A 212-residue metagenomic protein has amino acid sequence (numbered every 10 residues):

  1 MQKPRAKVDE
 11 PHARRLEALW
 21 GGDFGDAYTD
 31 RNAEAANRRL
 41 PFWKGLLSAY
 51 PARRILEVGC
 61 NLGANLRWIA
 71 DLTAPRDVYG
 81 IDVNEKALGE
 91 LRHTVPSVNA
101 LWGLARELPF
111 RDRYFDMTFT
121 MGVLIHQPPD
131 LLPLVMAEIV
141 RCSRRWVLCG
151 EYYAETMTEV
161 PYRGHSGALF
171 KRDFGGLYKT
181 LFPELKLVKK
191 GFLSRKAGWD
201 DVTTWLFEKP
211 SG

Functional and structural regions predicted by a protein language model:
M1-P109, D130-L134, R141, R145-G212: Class I (Rossmann-like) S-adenosyl-L-methionine-dependent methyltransferase catalytic domain, capturing the SAM-binding
F119: A conserved beta-strand element that flanks and buttresses the S-adenosyl-L-methionine
G122-H126: Short catalytic micro-motifs in class I SAM-dependent methyltransferases
